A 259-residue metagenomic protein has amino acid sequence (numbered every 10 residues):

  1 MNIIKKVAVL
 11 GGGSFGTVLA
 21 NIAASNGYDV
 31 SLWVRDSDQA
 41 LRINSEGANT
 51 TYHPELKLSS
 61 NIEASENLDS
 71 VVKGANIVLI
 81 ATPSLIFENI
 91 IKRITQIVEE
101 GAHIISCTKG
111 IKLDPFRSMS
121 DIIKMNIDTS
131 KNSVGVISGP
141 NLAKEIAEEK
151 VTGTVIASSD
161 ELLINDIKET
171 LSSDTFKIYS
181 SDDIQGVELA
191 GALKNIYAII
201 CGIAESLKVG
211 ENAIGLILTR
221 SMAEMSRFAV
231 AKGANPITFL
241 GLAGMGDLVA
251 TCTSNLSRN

Functional and structural regions predicted by a protein language model:
M1-L56, I62-E66, R93: NAD(P)+-binding Rossmann beta1-loop-alpha1 motif at the extreme N-terminus of oxidoreductases
V9, L32, I104-S106, V136 (+1 more regions): Structural beta-sheet core signal
L58, S65-K73, I77-E149, I167: Rossmann-like NAD(P)(H) cofactor-binding subdomain of soluble oxidoreductases
I86, I97, I122, N126-S130 (+1 more regions): Internal alpha-helical scaffold of NAD(P)-dependent oxidoreductase catalytic cores
G233-N259: C-terminal substrate-binding/catalytic lobe of Rossmann-fold NAD(P)-dependent oxidoreductases
